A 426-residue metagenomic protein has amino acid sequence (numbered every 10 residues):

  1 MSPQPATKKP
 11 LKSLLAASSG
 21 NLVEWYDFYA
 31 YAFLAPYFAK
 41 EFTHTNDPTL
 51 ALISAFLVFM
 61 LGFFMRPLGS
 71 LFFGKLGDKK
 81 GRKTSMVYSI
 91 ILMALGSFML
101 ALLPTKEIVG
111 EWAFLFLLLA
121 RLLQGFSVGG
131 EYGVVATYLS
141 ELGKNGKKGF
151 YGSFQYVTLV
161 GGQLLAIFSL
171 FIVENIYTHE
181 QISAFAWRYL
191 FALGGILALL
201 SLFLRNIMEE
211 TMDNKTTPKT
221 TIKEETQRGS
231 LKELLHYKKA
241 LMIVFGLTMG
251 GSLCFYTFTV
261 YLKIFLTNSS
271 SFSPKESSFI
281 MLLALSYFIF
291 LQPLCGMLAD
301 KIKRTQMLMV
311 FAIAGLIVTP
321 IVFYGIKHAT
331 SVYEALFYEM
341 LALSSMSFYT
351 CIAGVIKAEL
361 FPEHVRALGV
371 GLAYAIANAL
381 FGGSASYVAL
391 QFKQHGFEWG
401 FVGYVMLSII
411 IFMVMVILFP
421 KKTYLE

Functional and structural regions predicted by a protein language model:
Y31-A32, K238-Y287, F381-S386: Extracytoplasmic gate region of multi-pass secondary transporters
L68-R82, Q292-R304: Helix-to-loop junctions at the C-terminal end of transmembrane segments in multipass secondary transporters
K79-I91, K301-I313: Cytoplasmic membrane-interface "Motif A"-like loop-to-helix N-cap segments of 12-TM Major Facilitator Superfamily
I91-G110, A314-A329: C-terminal ends and interior cores of transmembrane alpha-helices in multi-pass membrane transporters/permeases
S127, F150-E174, L197, A373-A385: Glycine-rich segments within core transmembrane alpha-helices of 12-TM secondary carriers
S201-M208, I356, G403-E426: Multi-pass alpha-helical transporter architecture, strongest for 12-TM Major Facilitator/SLC carriers used
T305-I352: C-terminal transmembrane helical hairpin of 12-TM major facilitator-type secondary transporters
E363-H395: A late C-terminal transmembrane helix in Major Facilitator Superfamily
